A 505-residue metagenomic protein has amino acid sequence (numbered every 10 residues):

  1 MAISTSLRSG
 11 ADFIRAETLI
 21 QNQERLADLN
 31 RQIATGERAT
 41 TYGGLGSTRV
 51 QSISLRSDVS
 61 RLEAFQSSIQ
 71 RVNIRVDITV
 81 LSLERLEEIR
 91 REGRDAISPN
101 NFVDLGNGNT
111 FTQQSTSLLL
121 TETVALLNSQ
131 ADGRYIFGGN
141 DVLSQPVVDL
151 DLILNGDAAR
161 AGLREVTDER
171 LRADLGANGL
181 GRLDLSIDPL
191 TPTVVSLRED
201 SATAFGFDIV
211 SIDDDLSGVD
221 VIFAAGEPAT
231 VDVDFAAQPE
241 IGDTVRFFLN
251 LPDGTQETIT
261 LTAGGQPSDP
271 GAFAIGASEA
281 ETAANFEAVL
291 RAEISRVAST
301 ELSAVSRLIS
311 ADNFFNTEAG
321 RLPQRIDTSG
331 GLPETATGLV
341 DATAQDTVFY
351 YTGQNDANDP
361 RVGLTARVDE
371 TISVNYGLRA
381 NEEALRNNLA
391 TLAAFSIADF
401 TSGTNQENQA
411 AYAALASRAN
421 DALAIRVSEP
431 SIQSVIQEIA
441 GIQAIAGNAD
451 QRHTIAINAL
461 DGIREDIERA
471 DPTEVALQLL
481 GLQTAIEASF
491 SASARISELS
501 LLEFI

Functional and structural regions predicted by a protein language model:
M1-L154, S295, F400-I505: Amphipathic alpha-helical polymerization modules
N30-I33, E37, N140-V210, D214 (+3 more regions): Polar, low-complexity export/assembly segments characteristic of proteins that are secreted or assemble on the cell
S211-A236: Charged, amphipathic alpha-helical segments
